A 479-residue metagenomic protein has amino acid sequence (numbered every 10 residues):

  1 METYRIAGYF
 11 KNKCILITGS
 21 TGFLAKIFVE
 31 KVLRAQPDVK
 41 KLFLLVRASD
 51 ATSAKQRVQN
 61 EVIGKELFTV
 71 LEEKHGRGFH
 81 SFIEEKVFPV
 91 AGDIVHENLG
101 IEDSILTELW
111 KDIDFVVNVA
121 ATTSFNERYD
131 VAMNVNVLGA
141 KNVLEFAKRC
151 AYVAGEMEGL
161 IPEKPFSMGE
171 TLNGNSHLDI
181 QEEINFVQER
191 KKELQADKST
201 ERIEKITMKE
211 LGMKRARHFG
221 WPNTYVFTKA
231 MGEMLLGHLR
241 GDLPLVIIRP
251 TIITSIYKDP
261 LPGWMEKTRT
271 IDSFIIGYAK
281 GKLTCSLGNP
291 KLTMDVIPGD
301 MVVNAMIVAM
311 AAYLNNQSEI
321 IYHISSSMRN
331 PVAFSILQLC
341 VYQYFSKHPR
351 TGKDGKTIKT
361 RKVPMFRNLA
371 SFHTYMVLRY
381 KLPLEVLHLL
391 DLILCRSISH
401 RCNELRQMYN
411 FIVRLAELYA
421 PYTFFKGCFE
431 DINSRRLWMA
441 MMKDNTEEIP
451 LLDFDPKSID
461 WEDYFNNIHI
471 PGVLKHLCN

Functional and structural regions predicted by a protein language model:
M1-T122, Y129, G155-E201, T224: N-terminal Rossmann/SDR dinucleotide-binding element
F115, E127-K148, A154, M168: NAD(P)-cofactor binding segment of oxidoreductase domains
F125, A151-E156, I253-S255: Conserved catalytic-site region of short-chain dehydrogenase/reductase
G139-V143, T228-L236, V302: Conserved catalytic Lys-bearing alpha helix of Rossmann-like short-chain dehydrogenase/reductases
E193-G263, I271, N315-Y322, S327: Conserved beta-loop-beta element that borders a ligand/cofactor-binding pocket
F227-M231, T270-I271, N289-M310: Substrate-positioning beta->alpha
L261-T284, L405: C-terminal beta-strand-loop-alpha-helix "lid" module of Rossmann-like NAD(P)-dependent dehydrogenases
A311-L418, E430-R436, A440, N445-F454 (+1 more regions): Mid/C-terminal beta-alpha module of Rossmann-like enzyme folds, strongest in SDR-family dehydrogenases/epimerases
